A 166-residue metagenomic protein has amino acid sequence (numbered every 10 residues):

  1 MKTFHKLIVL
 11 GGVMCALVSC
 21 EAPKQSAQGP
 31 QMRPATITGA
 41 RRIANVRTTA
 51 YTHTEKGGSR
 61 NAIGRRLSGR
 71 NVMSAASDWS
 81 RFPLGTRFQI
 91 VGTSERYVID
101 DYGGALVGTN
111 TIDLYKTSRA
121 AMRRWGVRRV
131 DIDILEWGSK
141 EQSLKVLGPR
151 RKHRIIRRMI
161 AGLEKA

Functional and structural regions predicted by a protein language model:
M1-S26: N-terminal secretion targeting segments of exported proteins
E21-A166: Solvent-exposed, well-ordered loop and adjacent helix/strand elements within mature globular domains that form
